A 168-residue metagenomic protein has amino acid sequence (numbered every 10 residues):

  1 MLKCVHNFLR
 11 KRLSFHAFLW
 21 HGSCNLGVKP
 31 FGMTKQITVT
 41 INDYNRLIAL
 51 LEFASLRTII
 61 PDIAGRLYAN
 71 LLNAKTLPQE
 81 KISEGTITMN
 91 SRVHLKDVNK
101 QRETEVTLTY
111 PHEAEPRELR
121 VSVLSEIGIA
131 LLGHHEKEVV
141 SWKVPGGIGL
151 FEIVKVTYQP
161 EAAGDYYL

Functional and structural regions predicted by a protein language model:
H16-S83: N-terminal intrinsically disordered, low-complexity, charge/repeat-rich segments that act as generic
M33, E52, L77-R92, D97-R102 (+1 more regions): Compact, glycine-rich, soluble single-domain proteins
T86, R120, A130-G133: Residue-level "contact hotspot" at macromolecular interaction interfaces
T86-V98, E103-T107, E136-Y158: FKBP-type peptidyl-prolyl cis-trans isomerase
E115-E126: Short, structured beta-strand/loop micro-motifs enriched in basic residues and often containing a Trp
I127-V139: Beta-rich strand-turn-strand
T157-L168: Short peripheral tails and domain-boundary helices/loops at the edges of structured domains
